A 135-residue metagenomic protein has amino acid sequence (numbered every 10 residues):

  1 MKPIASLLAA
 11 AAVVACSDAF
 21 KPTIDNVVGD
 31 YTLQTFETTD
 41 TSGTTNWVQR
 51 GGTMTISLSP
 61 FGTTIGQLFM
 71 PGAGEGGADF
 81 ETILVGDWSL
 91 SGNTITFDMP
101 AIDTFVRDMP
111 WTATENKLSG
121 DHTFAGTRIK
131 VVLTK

Functional and structural regions predicted by a protein language model:
M1-A15: Sec-dependent bacterial lipoprotein signal peptides
P3, N26-V27, T94, K117: N-terminal cationic leader/targeting segments used for protein routing and processing
S17-T32: N-terminal helix-cap/turn-to-beta initiation motif at the start of protein domains
V28-G62, F97-V106, K130-V131: Short, solvent-exposed loop/hinge segments that bridge or flank secondary-structure elements
E37-D40, L68-G74, M99-A101, H122-F124: Short acidic, glycine-rich loop/turn motifs
T45-T94, F124: N-terminal glycine/threonine-rich, aromatic-flanked beta-hairpin/loop signature
T94-K135: Beta-sheet ligand-binding and adhesion/scaffold domains
